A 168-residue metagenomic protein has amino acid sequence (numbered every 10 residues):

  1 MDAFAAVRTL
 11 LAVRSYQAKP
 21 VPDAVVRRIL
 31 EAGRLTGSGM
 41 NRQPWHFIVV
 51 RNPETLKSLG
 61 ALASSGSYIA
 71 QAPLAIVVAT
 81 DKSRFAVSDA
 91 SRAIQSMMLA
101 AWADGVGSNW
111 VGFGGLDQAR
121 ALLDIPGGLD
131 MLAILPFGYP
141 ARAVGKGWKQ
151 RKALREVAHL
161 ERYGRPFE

Functional and structural regions predicted by a protein language model:
M1-E168: Acidic, surface-exposed loops and disordered segments
